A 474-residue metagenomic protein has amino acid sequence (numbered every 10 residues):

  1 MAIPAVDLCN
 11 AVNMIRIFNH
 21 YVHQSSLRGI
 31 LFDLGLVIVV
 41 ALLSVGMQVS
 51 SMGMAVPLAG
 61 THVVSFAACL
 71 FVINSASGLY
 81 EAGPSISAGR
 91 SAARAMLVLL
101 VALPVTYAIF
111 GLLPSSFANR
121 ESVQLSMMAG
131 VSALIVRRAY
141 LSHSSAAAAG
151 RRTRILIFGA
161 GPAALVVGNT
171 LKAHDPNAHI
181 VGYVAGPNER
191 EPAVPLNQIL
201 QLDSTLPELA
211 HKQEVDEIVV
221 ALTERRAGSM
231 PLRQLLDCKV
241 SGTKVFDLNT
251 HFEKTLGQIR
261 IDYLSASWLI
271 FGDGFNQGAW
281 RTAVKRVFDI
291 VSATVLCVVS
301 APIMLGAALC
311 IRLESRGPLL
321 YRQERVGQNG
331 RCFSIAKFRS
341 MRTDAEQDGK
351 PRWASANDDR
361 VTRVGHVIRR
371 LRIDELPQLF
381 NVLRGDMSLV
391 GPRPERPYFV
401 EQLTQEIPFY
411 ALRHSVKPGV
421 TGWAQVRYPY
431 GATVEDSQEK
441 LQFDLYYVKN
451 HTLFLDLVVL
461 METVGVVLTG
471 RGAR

Functional and structural regions predicted by a protein language model:
A2-G150, R474: Signature of alpha-helical transmembrane segments in polytopic membrane proteins
A2-L36, V40, S85-S87, V136-A301: N-terminal hydrophobic signal-anchor/signal peptide
A95, L99, G150-G168, P318-M341 (+1 more regions): Membrane-cytosol interface motif
E189-P192, N249-E253, Q258-S265, L320-R363 (+2 more regions): Short, glycine-rich, amphipathic interfacial segments at transmembrane boundaries or analogous
W280-A345, N381, L453, V458-R474: A hydrophobic, helix-centered structural microdomain
A354-K417, V459-V467: A short, structured surface patch at a secondary-structure boundary
R384, Y398, Q405-R474: C-terminal terminal-structure detector
